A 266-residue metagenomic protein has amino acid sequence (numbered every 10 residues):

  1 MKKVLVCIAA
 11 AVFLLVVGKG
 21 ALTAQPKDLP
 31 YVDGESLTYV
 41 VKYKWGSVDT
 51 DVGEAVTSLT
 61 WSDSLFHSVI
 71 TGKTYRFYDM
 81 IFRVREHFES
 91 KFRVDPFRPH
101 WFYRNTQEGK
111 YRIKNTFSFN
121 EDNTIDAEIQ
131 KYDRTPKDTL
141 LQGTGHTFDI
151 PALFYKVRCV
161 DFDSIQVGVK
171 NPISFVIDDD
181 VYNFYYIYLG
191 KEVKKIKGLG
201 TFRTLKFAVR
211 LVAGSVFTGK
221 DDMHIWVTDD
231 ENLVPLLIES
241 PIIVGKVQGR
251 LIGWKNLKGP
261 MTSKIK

Functional and structural regions predicted by a protein language model:
M1-V4: Positively charged n-region of N-terminal signal peptides that target proteins for export
V6, C159-F162: Generic surface-pattern signal
V6-C7, T23: Short amphipathic alpha-helical "recognition" segments used for binding
C7-V17: Bacterial N-terminal signal peptides
V16-G18, D51, L141-G143, I243: Intrinsically disordered, low-complexity segments enriched in small/polar residues
L22-N120, F162-K266: Acidic, serine/threonine-rich low-complexity disordered tracts
N115-C159: Hydrophobic, well-structured mid-protein blocks that either form specific transmembrane helices
